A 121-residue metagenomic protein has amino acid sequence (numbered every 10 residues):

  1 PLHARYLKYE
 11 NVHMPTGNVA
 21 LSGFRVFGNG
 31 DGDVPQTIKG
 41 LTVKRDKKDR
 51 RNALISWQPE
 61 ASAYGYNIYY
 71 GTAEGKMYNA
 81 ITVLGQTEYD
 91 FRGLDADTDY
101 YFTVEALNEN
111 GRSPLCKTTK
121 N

Functional and structural regions predicted by a protein language model:
P1, P59, F91-D95: Short, flexible loop/turn segments at beta-strand junctions in immunoglobulin-like and fibronectin type III
P1-K39, K47-K48, Q58: Aromatic, loop-rich ligand-recognition surfaces of beta-strand-rich domains
A4-K8, L54, D99-T103: Short, conserved beta-strand segments of beta-strand-rich sandwich/propeller modules, principally
R51-A63: Conserved aromatic anchor
Y66-I68: Short beta-strand elements bearing conserved aromatic residues within extracellular beta-rich modules
N79-Q86: Short beta-strand segments within Ig-like beta-sandwich modules, predominantly Fibronectin type-III
F91-R112: Beta-strand-rich modules
